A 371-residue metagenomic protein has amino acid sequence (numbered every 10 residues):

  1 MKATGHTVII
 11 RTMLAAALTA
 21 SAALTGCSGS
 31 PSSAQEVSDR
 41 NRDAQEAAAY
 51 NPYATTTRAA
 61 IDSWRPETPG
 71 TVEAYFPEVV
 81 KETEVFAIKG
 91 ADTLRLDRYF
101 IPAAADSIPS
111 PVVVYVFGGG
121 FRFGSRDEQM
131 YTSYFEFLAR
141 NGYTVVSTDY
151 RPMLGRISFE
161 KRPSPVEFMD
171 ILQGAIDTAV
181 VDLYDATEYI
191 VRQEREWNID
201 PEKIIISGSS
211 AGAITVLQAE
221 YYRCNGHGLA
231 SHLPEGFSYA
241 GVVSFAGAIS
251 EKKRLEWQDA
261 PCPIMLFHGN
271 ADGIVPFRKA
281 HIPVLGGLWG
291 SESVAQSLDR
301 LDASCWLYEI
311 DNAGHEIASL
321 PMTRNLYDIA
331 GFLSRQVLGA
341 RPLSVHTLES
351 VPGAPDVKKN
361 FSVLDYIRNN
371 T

Functional and structural regions predicted by a protein language model:
T56-I108: N-terminal cap/lid segment of alpha/beta-hydrolase-fold proteins
P109-G119: Short beta-strand element of the alpha/beta-hydrolase
S125-R126, D149-D177: Cap/lid segment of the alpha/beta-hydrolase catalytic domain
D127-S147: Short amphipathic alpha-helix adjacent to the substrate-entry channel of hydrolases
E167-E194: Alpha/beta-hydrolase active-site loop
E188-A260: Primarily recognizes the serine-hydrolase "nucleophile elbow" in alpha/beta-hydrolase and SGNH/GDSL folds
A230-L301: The feature captures the conserved acid-bearing segment of alpha/beta-hydrolase catalytic domains
D299-T371: C-terminal catalytic histidine-bearing segment of alpha/beta-hydrolase fold enzymes
